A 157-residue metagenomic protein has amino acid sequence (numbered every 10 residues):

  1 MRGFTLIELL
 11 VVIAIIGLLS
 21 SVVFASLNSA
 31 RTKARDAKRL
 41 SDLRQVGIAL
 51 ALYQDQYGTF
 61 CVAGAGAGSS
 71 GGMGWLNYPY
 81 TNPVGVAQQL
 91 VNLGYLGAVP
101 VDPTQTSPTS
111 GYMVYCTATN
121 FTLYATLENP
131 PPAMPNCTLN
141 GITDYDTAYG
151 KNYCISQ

Functional and structural regions predicted by a protein language model:
M1, K38, C116-A118: A generic fold-level signal
M1-L27: N-terminal single-pass transmembrane signal-anchor helix
V23-S29, A34-R35, L96: Hydrophobic alpha-helical membrane-interaction elements
T32-T59, V86: Membrane-proximal N-terminal amphipathic helix
A51, D55-L127: Extracellular/periplasmic head regions of type IV pilus-like filament subunits
T117-Q157: Short, surface-exposed interaction loops/tails
